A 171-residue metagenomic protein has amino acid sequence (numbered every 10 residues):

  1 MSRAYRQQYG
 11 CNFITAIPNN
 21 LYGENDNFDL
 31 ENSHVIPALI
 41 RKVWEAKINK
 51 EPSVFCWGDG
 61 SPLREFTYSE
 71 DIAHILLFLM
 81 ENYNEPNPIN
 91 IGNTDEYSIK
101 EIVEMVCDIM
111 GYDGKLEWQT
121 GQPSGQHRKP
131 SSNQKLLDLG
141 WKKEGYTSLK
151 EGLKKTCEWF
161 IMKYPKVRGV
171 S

Functional and structural regions predicted by a protein language model:
M1-N19, A38-N49: Active-site Tyr-X1-5-Lys
I14-A38, P62-L63: Flexible, glycine-rich beta-alpha linker
P18, I36, I40, A73-L76 (+1 more regions): Alpha-helical structural signal
E45-S171: C-terminal substrate-binding subdomain of Rossmann-fold SDR/epimerase-dehydratase oxidoreductases
